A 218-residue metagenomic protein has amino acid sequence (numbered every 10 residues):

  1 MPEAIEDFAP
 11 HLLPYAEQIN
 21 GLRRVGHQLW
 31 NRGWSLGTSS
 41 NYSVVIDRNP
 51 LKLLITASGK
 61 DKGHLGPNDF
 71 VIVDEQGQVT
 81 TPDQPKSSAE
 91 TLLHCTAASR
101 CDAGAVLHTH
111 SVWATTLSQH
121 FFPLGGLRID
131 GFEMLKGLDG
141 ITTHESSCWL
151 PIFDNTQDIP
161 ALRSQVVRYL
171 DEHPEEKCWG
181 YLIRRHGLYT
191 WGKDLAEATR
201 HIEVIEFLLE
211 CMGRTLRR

Functional and structural regions predicted by a protein language model:
P2-R218: Glycine-rich flexible loops
